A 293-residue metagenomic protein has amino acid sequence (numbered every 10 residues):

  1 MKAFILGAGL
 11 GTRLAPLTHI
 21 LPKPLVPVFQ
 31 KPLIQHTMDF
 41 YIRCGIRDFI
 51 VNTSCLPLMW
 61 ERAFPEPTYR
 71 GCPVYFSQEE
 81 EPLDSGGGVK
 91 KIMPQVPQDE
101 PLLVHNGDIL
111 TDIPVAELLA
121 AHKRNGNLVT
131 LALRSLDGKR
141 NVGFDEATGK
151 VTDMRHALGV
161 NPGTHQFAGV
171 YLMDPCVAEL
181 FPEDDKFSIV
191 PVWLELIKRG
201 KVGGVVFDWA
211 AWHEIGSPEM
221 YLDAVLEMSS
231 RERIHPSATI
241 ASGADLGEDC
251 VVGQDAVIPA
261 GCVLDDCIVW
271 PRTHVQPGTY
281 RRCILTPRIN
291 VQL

Functional and structural regions predicted by a protein language model:
M1-W60: N-terminal glycine-rich phosphate-binding loop and ensuing alpha1 helix
K2, R47-F49, P73, P101 (+2 more regions): Residues at the starts of beta-strands that form the adenosine-phosphate
L6, V28, N52, S77-E79 (+2 more regions): Generic beta-sheet signal
L25, V142-F144, G204: A structural signal for short hydrophobic beta-strand segments in well-ordered beta-sheet cores
Q35, G86, K90, G261: Glycine-rich phosphate-binding loop at the start of an alpha helix
W60-E146: Conserved beta-loop-beta/alpha segment of the NTase-like Rossmann-fold superfamily that binds/positions NTPs
E100-L103, L110, V115-K123, R134-D137 (+1 more regions): Catalytic-core segments of class I nucleotidyltransferases/pyrophosphorylases that form NMP-activated intermediates
E232-L246, C250-V252, A256-I258, C262 (+4 more regions): A structural motif detector for beta-strand N-caps
